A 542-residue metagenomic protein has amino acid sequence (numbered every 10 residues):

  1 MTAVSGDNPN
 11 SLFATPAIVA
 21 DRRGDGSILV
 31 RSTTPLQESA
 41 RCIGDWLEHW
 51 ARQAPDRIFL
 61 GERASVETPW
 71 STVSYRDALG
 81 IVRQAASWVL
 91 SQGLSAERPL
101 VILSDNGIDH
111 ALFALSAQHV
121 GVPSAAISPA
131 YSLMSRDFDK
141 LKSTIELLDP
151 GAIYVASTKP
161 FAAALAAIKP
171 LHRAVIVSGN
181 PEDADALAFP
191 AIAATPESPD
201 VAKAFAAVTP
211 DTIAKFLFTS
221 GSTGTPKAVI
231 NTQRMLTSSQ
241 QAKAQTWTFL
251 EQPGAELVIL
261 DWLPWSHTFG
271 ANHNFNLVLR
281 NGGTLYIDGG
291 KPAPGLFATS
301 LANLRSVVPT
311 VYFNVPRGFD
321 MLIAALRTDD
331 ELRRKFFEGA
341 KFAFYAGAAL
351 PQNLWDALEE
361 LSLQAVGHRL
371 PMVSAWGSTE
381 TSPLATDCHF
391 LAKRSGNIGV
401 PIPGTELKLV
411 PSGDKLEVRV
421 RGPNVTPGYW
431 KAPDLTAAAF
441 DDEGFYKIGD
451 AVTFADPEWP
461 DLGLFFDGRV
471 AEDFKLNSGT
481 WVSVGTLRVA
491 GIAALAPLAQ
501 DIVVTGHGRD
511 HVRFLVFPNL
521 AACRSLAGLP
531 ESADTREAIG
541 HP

Functional and structural regions predicted by a protein language model:
T2-S11, H119-I192: Structural core segment of the AMP-binding/adenylate-forming
P35, F59-L115, S132-K142, A193-E197 (+1 more regions): Conserved AMP-binding/adenylate-forming core of the ANL superfamily
P55-I58, I176-S178, D185, A191-F218 (+2 more regions): Conserved pre-ATP/AMP-binding loop-to-beta segment of ANL
S71-R76, F205-A206, A214-Q241: Conserved AMP-binding A3 loop
L79, R83-A85, T195-V201, P210 (+1 more regions): Conserved structural elements of the adenylate-forming
T237-V258, W265-L332: Conserved AMP-binding/adenylation subdomain of ANL enzymes
N281-G283, L301, T310-F313, I323-S395 (+2 more regions): Gly/Ser/Thr-rich phosphate-binding loop
L416-L476: Conserved ATP-binding/catalytic segment of the ANL
